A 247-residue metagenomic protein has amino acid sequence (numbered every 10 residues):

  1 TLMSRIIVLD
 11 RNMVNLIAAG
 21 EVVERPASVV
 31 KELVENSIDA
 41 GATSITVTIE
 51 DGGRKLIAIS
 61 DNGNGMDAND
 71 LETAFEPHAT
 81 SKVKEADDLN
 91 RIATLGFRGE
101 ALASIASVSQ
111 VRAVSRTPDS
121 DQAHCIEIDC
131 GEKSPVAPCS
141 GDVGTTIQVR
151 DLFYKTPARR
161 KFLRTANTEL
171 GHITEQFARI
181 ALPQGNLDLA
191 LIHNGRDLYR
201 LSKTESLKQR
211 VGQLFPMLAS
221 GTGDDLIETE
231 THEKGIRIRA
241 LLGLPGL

Functional and structural regions predicted by a protein language model:
L2-L247: N-terminal phosphate-binding caps/lids of nucleotide- and nucleic-acid-binding domains
